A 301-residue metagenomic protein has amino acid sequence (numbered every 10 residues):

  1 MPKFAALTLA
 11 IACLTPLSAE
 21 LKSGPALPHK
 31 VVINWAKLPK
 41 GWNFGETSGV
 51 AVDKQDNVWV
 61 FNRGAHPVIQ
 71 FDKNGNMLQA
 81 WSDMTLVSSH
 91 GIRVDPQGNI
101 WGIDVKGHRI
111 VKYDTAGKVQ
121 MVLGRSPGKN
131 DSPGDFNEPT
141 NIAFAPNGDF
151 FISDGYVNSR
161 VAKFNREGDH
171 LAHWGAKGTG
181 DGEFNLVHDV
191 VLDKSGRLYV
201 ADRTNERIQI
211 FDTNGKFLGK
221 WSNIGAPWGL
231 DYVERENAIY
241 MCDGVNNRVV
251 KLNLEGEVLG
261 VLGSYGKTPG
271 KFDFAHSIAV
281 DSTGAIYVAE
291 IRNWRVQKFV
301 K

Functional and structural regions predicted by a protein language model:
A5-P16: Bacterial N-terminal signal peptides
E20-K301: Eukaryotic scaffold repeat domains enriched in small/polar residues
